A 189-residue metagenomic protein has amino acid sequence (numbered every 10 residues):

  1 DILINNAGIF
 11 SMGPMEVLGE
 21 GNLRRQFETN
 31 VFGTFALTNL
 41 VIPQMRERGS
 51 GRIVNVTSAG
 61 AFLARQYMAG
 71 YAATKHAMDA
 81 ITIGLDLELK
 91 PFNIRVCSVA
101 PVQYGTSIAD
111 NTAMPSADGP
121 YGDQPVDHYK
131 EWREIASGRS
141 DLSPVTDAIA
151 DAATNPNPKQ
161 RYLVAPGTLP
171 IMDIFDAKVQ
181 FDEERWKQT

Functional and structural regions predicted by a protein language model:
I4, L37-V41, N55, I81-T82: Hydrophobic positions on the long internal alpha-helix of Rossmann-like NAD(P)-dependent oxidoreductase domains
P14-M15, N22-R24: Substrate-binding pocket helix/loop in short-chain dehydrogenase/reductase
L18, A64-A72, G84: Active-site loop-to-helix junction immediately N-terminal to the catalytic Tyr of the SDR YXXXK motif in Rossmann-fold
T38, T74-A77: Active-site helix of classical SDR
S58: Residue(s) in the substrate-gating loop at a strand-loop-helix junction that position the organic substrate next
L63, G84-R95: Active-site-adjacent segment of SDR/Rossmann-fold oxidoreductases
P91-K159: SDR active-site lid
